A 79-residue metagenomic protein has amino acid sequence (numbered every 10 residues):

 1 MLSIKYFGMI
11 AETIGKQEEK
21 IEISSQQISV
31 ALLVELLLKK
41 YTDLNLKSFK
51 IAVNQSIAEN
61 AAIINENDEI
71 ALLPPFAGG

Functional and structural regions predicted by a protein language model:
M1-A77: Ubiquitin-like/PB1-type beta-grasp interaction modules and other compact soluble beta-rich domains
